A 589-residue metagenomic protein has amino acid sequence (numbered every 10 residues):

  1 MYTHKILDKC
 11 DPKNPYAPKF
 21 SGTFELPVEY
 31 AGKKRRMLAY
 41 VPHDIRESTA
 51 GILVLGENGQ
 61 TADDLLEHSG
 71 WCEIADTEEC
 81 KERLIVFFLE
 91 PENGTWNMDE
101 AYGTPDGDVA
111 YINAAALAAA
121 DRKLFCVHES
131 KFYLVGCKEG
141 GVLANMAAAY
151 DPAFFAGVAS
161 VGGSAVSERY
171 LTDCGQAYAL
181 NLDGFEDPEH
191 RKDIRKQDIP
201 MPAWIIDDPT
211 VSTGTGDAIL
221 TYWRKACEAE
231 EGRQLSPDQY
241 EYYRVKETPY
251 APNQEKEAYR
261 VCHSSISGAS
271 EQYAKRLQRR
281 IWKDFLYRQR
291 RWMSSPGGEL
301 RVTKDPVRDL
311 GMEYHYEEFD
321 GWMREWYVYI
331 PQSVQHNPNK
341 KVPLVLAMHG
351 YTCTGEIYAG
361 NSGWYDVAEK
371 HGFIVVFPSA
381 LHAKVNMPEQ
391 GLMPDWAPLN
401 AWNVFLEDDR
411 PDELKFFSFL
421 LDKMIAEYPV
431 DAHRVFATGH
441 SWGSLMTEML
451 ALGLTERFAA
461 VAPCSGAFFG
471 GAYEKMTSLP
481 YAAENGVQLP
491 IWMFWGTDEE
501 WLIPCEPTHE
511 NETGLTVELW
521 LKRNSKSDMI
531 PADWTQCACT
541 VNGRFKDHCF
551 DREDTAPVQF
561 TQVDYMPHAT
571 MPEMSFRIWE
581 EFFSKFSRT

Functional and structural regions predicted by a protein language model:
M1-G51, Y102-T104, V135-F154, A159 (+9 more regions): A domain-start/cap signature at the N-terminus of enzymes
H43-S48, N97-E139, A149-F154, S333-K340 (+1 more regions): Gly/Ser-rich "nucleophile elbow"/oxyanion-hole loop immediately N-terminal to the catalytic nucleophile in hydrolases
I45-T49, V54-W96, S167-E168, V334-V342 (+3 more regions): Short substrate-entry loop that stabilizes the transition state in hydrolases
L55, V161, L346-M348, C464 (+1 more regions): Alpha/beta-hydrolase
K196-A203, K256-Y259, N485-I491, D554-V558: Short, proline-enriched alpha-helix->beta-strand connector loops that line the catalytic pocket of alpha/beta-hydrolase
I205-D207, M493-W495: Short beta-strand/loop motif that positions the catalytic acidic residue of the alpha/beta-hydrolase fold
P209-G214, D498-I503, P567-T570: Acidic catalytic loop of the alpha/beta-hydrolase fold
T215-Q234, T508-C539: Acidic, glycine-rich loop-and-strand cores that form catalytic or ligand-binding grooves in diverse globular domains
